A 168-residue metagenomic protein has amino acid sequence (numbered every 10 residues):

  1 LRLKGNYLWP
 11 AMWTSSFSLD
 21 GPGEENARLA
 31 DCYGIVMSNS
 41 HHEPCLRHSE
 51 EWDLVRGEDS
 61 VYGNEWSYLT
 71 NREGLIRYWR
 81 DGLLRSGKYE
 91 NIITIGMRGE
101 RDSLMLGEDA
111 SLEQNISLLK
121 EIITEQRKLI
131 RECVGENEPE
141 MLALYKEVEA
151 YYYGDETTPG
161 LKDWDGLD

Functional and structural regions predicted by a protein language model:
L1-Y33, N39-S40: A conserved hydrophobic secondary-structure block that centers on an alpha-helix together with its immediately flanking
W13, G21-A27, D31-C32, E58-D168: Gly/Pro-rich turn-and-neighbor structural signature
D31-E51, L167-D168: Glycine-rich, aromatic-flanked loop segments that form ligand/cofactor-binding clefts across common enzyme folds
W52-R56: Short, surface-exposed amphipathic charged segments that create phosphate/polyanion-binding patches used for binding
